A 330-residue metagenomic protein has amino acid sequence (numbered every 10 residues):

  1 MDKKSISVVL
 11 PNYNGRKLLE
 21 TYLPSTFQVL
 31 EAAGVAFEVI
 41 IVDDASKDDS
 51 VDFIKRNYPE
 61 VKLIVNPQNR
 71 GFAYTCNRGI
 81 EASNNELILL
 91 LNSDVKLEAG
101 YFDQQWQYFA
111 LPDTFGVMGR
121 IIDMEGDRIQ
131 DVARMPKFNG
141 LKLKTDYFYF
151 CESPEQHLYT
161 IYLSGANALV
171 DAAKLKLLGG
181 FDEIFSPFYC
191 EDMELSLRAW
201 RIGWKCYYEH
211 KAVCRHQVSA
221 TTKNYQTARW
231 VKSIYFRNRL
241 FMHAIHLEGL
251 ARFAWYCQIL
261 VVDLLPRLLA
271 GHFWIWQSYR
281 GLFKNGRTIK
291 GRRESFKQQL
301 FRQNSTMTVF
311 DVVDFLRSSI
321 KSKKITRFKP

Functional and structural regions predicted by a protein language model:
G15-L30: Short, well-formed alpha-helical segments that are part of the catalytic scaffolds of diverse glycosyltransferases
S25, D43-D52, Q68: A conserved acidic beta->alpha catalytic loop
V65-S83, S93: Glycine-rich, basic loop-to-helix element that forms the pyrophosphate-binding segment of sugar-nucleotide handling
I88: Short aromatic/hydrophobic "clamp" motif used to bind/position activated sugar donors
K96-P136: Conserved donor NDP-sugar-binding/catalytic core segment of glycosyltransferases
K137-I161: Short, flexible, basic/aromatic active-site loop/helix in glycosyltransferases
I161-G179, I184-V213: A short, conserved alpha-helix in the catalytic core of glycosyltransferases
L250-P330: Non-catalytic, C-terminal membrane-associated alpha-helical segments of glycosyltransferases
